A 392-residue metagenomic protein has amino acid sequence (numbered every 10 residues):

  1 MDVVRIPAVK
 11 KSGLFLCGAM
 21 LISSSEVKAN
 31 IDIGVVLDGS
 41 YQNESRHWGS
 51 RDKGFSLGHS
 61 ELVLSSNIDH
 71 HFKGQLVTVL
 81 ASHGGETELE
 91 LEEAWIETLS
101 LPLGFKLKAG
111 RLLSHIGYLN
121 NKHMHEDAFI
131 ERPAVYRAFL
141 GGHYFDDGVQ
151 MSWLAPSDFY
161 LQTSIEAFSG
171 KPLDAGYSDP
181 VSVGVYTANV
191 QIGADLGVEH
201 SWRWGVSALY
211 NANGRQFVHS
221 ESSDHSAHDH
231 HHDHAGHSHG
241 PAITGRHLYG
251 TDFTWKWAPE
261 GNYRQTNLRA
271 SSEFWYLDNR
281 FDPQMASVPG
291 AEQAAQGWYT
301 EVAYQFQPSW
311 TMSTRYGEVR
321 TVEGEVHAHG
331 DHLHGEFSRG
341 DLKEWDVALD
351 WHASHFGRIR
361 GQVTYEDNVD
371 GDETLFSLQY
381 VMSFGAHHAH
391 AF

Functional and structural regions predicted by a protein language model:
M1-V9: N-terminal secretory signal peptides that target proteins for export/translocation
L16-K53, Y118, V135, A235 (+3 more regions): Outer-membrane beta-barrel biogenesis signature
K28-L173, P180-V198, E301-V322: Outer membrane beta-barrel
Y41-H47, S82-E86, H115-L119, S157 (+8 more regions): Gram-negative outer-membrane beta-barrel proteins
S50-S56, G84-E93, F139-H143, Y177-V183 (+4 more regions): Replace "Gram-negative outer membrane beta-barrel proteins" with "bacterial and organellar outer membrane beta-barrel
G58, E90-E92, S169, G184-Y186 (+8 more regions): Transmembrane beta-barrel architecture of outer-membrane proteins
E199-G335: Detector for outer-membrane/organellar transmembrane beta-barrel domains, recognizing the amphipathic beta-strand
T251-F253, W351, D372-F392: Outer-membrane beta-barrel "beta-signal"
